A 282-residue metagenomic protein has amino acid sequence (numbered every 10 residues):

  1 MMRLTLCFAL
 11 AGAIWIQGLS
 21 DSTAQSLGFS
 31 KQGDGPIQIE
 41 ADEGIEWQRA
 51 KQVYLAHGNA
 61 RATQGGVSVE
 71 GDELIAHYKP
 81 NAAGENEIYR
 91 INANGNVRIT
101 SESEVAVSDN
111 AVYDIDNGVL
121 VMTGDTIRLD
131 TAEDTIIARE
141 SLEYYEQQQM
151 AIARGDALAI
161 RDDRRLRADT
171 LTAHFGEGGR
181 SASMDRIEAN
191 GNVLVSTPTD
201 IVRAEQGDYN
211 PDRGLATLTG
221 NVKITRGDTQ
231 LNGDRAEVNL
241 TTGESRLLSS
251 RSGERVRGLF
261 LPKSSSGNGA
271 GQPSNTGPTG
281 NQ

Functional and structural regions predicted by a protein language model:
M1-M2: N-terminal secretory signal peptides that target proteins for export/translocation
T5-Q17: Bacterial N-terminal signal peptides
S20-Q282: N-terminal amphipathic/hydrophobic interface segments
